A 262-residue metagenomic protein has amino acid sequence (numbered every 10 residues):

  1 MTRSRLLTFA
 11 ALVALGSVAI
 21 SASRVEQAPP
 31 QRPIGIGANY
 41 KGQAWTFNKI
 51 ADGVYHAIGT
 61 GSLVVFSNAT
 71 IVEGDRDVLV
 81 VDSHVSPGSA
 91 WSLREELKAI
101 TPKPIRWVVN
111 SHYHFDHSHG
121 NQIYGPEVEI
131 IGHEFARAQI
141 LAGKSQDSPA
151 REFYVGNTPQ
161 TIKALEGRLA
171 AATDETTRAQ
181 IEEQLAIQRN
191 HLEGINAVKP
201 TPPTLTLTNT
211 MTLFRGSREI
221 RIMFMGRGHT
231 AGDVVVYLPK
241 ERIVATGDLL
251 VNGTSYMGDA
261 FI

Functional and structural regions predicted by a protein language model:
M1-A10: Bacterial N-terminal signal peptides that target proteins for export
L15-P33: Bacterial Sec-dependent signal peptides at the C-terminal "C-region" and cleavage site
A22, S89, E95-P203, T212 (+1 more regions): Active-site HxH/HxHxD metal-binding segment of metal-dependent hydrolases
P30-N48: Short acidic, Pro/Gly- and aromatic-enriched capping/linker segments at domain boundaries
F47-K98, V234-D248: Conserved beta-strand hairpin/beta-sheet module of binuclear metal-dependent hydrolase folds, prominently
A57-V65, I140-F153, G253-I262: Acidic/histidine-rich helix-loop elements that form or flank divalent-metal/phosphate-binding sites at the catalytic
G61-L63, V78, V85-G88, Y113-H117 (+5 more regions): Solvent-exposed loop/turn segments at secondary-structure junctions within structured extracellular/periplasmic domains
E219-I262: Active-site-proximal loop/helix segments of hydrolase catalytic cores
